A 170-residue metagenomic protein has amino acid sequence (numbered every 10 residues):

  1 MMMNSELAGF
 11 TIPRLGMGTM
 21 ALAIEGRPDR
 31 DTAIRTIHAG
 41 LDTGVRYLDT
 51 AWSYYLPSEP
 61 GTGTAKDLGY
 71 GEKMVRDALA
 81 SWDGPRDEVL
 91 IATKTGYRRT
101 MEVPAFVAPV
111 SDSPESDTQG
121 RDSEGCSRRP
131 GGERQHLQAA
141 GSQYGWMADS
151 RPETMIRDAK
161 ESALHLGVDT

Functional and structural regions predicted by a protein language model:
M1-L90, K94: N-terminal binding-site loop/beta-alpha segment at the start of enzyme catalytic domains that lines or forms
R14, R27-R30, R35, R46 (+8 more regions): Arginine residue identity/basic-tract feature
P60-T62, E102-V107: Short aromatic-enriched loop/helix-cap "lid" or pocket-rim segments at secondary-structure transitions that line
K94-V103: Substrate-binding cleft and catalytic face of glycoside hydrolase catalytic domains, especially the flexible beta-alpha
P104-V107, S111-T170: Glycine/proline-rich, positively charged, aromatic-decorated active-site loop/lid region on the catalytic face
